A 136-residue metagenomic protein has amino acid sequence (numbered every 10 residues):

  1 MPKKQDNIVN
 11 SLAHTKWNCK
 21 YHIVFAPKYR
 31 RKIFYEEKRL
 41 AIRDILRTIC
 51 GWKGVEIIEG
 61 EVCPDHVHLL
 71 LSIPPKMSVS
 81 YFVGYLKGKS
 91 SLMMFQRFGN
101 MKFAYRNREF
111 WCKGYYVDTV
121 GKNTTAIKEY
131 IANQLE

Functional and structural regions predicted by a protein language model:
M1-E136: Basic nucleic-acid-binding interfaces
